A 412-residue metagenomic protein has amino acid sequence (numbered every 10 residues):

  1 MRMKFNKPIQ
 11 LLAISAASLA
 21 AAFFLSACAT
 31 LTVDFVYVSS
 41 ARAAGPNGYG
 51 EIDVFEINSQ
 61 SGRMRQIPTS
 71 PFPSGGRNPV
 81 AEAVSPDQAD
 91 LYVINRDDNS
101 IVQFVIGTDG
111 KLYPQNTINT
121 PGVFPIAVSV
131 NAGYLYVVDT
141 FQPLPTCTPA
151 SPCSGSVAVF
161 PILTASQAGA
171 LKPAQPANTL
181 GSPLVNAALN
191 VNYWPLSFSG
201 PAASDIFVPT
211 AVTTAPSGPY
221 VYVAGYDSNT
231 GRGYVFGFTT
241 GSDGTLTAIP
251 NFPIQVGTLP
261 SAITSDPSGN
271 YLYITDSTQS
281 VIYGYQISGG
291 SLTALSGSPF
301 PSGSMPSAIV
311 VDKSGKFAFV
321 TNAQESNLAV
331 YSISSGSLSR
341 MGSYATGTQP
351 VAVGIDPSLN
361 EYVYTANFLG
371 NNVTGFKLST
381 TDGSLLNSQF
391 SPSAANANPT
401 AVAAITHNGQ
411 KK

Functional and structural regions predicted by a protein language model:
R2-A16: Bacterial N-terminal signal peptides that target proteins for export
A13-S26: Bacterial N-terminal signal peptides
C28-K412: Predominantly soluble domains enriched in secretory-pathway, periplasmic, or organellar proteins
